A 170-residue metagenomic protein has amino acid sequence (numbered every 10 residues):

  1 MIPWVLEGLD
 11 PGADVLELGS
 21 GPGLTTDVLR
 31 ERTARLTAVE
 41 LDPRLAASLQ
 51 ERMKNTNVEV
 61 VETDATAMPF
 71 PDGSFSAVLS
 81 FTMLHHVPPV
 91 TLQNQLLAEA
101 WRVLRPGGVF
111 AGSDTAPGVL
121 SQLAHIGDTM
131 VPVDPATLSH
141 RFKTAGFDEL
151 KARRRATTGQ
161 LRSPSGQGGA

Functional and structural regions predicted by a protein language model:
M1-A13: Conserved alpha-helix/loop element of class I SAM-dependent methyltransferases that forms part of the SAM/SAH-binding
D14, G107-V109: Short glycine-centered segments of the SAM/dcSAM-binding site in methyltransferase folds
L16, G21-A67: Class I SAM-dependent methyltransferase SAM/SAH-binding core
E40-P43, L92, T115: Short beta->alpha hinge that forms the Motif I/post-I loop of the SAM-binding pocket
L79: A conserved beta-strand element that flanks and buttresses the S-adenosyl-L-methionine
T82-H86: Short catalytic micro-motifs in class I SAM-dependent methyltransferases
N94-P106: A short glycine-rich, Lys/Arg-flanked "PGG" loop and its adjoining helix->strand segment in the class I
V109-R162: C-terminal alpha-helical "lid/dimerization" subdomain adjacent to the S-adenosyl-L-methionine
